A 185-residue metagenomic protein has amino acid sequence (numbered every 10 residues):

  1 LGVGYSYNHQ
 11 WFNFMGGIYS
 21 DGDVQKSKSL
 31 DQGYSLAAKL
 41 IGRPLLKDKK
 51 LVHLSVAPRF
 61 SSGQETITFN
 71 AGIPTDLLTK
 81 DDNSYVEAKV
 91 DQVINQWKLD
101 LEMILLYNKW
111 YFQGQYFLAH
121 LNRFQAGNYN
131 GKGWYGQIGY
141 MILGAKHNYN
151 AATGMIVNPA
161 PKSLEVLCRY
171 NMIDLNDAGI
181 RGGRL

Functional and structural regions predicted by a protein language model:
L1-I41, L45-D48, S55, Q64-V93 (+2 more regions): Surface-exposed coil loops of outer-membrane beta-barrel proteins
W11-G16, K47-K49, K109-F112, A145-N148: Repeated loop/turn-to-beta-strand initiation elements of outer-membrane beta-barrel proteins
L51-H53, S163: A structure-centric signal for secondary-structure junctions around beta-strands
P58, I67-L185: Outer-membrane beta-barrel pore domains
F60-S62: Short, internal active-site loops enriched in acidic
